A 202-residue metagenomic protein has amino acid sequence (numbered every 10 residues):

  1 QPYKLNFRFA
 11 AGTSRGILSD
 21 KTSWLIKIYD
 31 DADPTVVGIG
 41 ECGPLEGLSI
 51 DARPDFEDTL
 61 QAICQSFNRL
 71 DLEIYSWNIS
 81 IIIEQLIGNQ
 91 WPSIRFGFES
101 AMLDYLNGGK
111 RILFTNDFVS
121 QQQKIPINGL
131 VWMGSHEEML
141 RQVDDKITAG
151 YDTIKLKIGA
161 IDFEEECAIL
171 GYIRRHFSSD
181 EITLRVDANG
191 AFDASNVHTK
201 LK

Functional and structural regions predicted by a protein language model:
Q1-L184, N189-A191, H198: N-terminal capping/lid subdomain adjacent to the active-site entrance of alpha/beta enzymes
L201-K202: Active-site core of metal-dependent hydrolases
